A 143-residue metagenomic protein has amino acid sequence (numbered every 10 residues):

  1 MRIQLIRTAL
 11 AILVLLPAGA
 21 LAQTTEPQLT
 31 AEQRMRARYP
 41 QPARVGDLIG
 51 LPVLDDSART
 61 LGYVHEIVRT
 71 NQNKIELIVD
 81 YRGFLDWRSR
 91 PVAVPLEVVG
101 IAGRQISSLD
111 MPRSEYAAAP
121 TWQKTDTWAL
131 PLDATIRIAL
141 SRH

Functional and structural regions predicted by a protein language model:
R2-R7, L21-H143: Peripheral interaction segments used for macromolecular assembly
L13-V14: Hydrophobic alpha-helical transmembrane segments of integral membrane proteins, especially lipid-exposed positions
P17-G19: N-terminal signal peptide c-region/cleavage motif recognized by signal peptidases
